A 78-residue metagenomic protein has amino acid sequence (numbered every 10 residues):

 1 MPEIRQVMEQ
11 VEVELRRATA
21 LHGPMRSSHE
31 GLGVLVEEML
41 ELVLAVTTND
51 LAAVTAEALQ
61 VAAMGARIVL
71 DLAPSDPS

Functional and structural regions predicted by a protein language model:
M1-S78: Flexible "arm" and connector segments at domain edges
